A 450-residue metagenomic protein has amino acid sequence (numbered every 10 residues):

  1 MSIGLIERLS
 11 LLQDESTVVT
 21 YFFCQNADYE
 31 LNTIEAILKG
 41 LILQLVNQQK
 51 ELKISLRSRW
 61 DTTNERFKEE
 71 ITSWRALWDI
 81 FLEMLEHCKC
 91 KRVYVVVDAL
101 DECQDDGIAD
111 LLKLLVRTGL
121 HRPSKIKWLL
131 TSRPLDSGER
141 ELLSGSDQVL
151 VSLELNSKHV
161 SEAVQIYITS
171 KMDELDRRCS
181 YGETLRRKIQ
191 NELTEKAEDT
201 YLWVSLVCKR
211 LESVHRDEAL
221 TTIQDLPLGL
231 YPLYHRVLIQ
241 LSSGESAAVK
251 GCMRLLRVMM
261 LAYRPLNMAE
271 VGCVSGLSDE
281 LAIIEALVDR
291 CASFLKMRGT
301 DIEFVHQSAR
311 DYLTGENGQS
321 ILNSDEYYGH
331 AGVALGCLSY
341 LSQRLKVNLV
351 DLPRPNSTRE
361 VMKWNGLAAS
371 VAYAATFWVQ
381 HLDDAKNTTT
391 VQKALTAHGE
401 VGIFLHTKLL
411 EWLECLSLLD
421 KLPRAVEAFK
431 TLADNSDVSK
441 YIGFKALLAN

Functional and structural regions predicted by a protein language model:
M1-A334, S339, N348-N365, K393-A394 (+2 more regions): Conserved NB-ARC/NACHT P-loop NTPase core of NLR-like innate immune receptors
W364-A385: Amphipathic alpha-helices of TPR/Sel1-like and other helical repeat/solenoid scaffolds
